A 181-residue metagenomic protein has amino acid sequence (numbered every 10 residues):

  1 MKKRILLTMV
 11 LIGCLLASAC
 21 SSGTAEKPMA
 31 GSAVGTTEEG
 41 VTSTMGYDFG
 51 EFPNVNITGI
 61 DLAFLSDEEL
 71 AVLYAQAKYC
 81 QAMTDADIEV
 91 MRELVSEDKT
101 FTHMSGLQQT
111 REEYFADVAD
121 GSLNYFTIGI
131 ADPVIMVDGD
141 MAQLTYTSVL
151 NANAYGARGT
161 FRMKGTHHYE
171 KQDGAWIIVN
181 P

Functional and structural regions predicted by a protein language model:
M1-M9: Bacterial N-terminal signal peptides that target proteins for export
T8, V95, S105-G106, Y146-L150 (+1 more regions): A mature extracytoplasmic/lumenal domain signature
L16-A19: C-terminal motif of bacterial Sec signal peptides marking the signal peptidase cleavage site
S22-L94: Short, low-complexity N-terminal intrinsically disordered segments enriched in polar/charged residues
Y79, M91, K99, Y114 (+2 more regions): Hydrophobic pocket/interface hotspot
R92-G129: Short solvent-exposed beta->alpha transition segments
F115-A157: Surface-exposed, charged secondary-structure patches
D140-A175, N180: Exposed beta-sheet edge and beta->alpha loop/turn motif
